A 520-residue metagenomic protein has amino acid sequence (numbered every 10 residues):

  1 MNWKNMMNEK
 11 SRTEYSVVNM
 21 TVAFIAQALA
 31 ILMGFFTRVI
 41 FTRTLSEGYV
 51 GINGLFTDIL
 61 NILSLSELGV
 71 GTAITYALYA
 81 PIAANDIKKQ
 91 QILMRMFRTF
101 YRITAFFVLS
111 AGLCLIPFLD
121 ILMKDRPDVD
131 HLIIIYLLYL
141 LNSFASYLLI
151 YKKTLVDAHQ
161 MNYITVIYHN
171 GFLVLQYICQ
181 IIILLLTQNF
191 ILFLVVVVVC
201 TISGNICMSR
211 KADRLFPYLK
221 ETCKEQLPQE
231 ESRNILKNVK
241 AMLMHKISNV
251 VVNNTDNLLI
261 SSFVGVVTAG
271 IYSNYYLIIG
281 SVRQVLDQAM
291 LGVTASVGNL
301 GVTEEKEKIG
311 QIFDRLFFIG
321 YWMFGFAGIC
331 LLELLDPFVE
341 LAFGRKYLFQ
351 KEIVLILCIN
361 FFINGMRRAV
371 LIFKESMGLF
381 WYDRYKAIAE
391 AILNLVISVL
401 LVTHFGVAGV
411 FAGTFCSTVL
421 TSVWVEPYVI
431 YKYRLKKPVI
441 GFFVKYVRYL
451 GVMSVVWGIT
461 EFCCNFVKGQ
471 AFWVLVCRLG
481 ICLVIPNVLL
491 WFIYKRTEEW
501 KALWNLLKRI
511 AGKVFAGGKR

Functional and structural regions predicted by a protein language model:
M1-E9, K437-P438, G458-R520: Membrane-proximal transmembrane or re-entrant/amphipathic helices at the cytosolic face
M1-M33, K88-R95, D130-L132, Q160 (+4 more regions): N-terminal membrane topogenesis motif
M1-S16, I191-L194, M208-N254, S296-Q311 (+2 more regions): Interhelical loop/hinge segments that connect adjacent transmembrane helices in multipass membrane
W3, R12-Y79, L109, N142 (+3 more regions): Signature of the first transmembrane helix
V17, S143-G171, I182, L186 (+2 more regions): Membrane-interface junctions at transmembrane-helix termini in multi-pass inner-membrane proteins
V18-R38, F172, V196-M208, A212 (+6 more regions): Transmembrane helical elements of multi-pass membrane transporters/channels
V39, L68-A84, A158, P217-E221 (+4 more regions): Helix-loop junctions and terminal segments of transmembrane helices in multi-pass membrane transport/translocation
T42-S46, Y163, V174-I206, R210 (+5 more regions): Membrane-interface helix-loop junctions in multi-pass transport and translocation proteins
